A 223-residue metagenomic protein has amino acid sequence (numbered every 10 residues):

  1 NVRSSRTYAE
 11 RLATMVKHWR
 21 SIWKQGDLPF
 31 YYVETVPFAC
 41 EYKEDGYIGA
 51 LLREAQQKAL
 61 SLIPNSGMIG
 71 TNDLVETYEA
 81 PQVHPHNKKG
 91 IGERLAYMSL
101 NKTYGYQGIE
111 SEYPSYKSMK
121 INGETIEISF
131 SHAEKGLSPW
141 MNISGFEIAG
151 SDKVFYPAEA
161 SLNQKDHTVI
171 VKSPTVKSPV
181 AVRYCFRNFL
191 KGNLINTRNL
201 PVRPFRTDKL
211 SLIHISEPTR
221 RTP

Functional and structural regions predicted by a protein language model:
N1-A9, E41-D45: The substrate-binding groove and active-site-proximal loops of carbohydrate-active enzymes, especially glycoside
P29-E34, G67-G70: Structural recognition of the beta-strand scaffold that forms the well-ordered cores of secreted hydrolase catalytic
R53-G70, V75-S144: Catalytic cores of secreted or luminal carbohydrate-active enzymes
G136-V154, V180-C185: Beta-strand-rich binding/interaction modules
I148-T168: Solvent-exposed beta-strand/loop surfaces of large extracellular or lumenal domains
L162-V180: A surface-exposed beta-strand-loop module
F186-I195: Short acidic/polar inter-strand loop motif in beta-rich domains
I213-P223: Single conserved hydrophobic/aromatic residue that forms the stacking wall/gate of nucleotide- or nucleobase-binding
